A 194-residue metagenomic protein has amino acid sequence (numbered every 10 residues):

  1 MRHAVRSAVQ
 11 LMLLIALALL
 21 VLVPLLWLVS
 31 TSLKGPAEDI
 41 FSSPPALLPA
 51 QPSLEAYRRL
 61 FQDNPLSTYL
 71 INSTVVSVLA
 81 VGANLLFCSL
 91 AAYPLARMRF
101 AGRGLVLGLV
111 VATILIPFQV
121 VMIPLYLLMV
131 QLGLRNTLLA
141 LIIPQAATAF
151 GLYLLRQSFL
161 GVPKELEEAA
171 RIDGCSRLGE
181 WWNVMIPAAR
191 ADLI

Functional and structural regions predicted by a protein language model:
H3-I194: A structural signal for multi-pass alpha-helical bundles of membrane permease subunits that mediate small-molecule
